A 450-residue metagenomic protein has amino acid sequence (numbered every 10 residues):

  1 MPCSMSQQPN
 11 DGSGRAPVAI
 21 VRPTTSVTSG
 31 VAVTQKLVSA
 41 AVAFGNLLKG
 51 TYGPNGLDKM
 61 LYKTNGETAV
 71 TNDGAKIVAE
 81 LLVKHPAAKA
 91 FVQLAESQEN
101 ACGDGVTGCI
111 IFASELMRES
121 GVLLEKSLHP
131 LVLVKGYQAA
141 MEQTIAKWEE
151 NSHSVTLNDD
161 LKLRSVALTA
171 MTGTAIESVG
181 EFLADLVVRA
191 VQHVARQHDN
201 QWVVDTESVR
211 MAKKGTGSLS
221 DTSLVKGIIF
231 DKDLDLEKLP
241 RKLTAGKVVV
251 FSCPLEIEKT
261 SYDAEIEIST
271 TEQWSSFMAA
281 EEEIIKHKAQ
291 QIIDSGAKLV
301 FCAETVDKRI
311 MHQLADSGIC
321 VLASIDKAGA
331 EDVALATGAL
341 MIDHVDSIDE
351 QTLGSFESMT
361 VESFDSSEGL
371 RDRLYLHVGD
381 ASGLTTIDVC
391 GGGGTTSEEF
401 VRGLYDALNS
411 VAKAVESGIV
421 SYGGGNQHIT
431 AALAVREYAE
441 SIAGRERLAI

Functional and structural regions predicted by a protein language model:
M1-I450: Core, soluble structural subunits of large cytosolic macromolecular machines
